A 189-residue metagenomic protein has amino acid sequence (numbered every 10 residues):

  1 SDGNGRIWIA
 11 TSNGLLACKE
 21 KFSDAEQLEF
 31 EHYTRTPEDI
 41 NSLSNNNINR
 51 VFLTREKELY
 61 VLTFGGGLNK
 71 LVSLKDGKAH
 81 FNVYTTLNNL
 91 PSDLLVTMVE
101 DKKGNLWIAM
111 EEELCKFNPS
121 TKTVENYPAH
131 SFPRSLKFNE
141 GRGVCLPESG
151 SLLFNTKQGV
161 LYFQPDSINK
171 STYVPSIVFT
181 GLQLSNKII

Functional and structural regions predicted by a protein language model:
S1-I189: Carboxylate-rich, polar loop motifs that coordinate divalent cations or form catalytic acidic clusters
